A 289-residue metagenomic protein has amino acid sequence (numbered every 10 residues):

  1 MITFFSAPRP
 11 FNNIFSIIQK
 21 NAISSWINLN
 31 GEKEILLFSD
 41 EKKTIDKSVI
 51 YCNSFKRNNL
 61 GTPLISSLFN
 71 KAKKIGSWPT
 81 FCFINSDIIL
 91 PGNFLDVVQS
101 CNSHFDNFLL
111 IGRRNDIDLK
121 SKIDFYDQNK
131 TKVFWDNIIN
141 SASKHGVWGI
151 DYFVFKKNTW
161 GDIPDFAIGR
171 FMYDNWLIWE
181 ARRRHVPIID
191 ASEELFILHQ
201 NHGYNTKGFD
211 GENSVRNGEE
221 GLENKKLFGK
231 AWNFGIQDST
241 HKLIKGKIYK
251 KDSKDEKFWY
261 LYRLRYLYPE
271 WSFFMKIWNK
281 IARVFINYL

Functional and structural regions predicted by a protein language model:
M1-T3: Extreme N-terminal starter segment of soluble prokaryotic enzymes
F5-P8, F15, F166-L289: C-terminal catalytic/acceptor-binding lobe
N12-F15, E41-D46, D118-S121: Short, charged/polar "capping" segments at the starts of alpha-helices and the immediately preceding loops
S16-I23, S66-S67, N93-V97, D174: Well-ordered, non-membrane alpha-helical segments in soluble/globular domains
Q19-K33: Short, acidic, metal-binding catalytic loop of nucleotide-sugar glycosyltransferases
E32-D40, L110-I111: Short, hydrophobic beta-strand segments that form beta-sheet elements in well-ordered domains
L37-I84, P91-G92: Active-site-proximal specificity loops/subdomain of glycosyltransferases
K73, I89-W179: Conserved catalytic core of nucleotide-sugar-dependent glycosyltransferases
